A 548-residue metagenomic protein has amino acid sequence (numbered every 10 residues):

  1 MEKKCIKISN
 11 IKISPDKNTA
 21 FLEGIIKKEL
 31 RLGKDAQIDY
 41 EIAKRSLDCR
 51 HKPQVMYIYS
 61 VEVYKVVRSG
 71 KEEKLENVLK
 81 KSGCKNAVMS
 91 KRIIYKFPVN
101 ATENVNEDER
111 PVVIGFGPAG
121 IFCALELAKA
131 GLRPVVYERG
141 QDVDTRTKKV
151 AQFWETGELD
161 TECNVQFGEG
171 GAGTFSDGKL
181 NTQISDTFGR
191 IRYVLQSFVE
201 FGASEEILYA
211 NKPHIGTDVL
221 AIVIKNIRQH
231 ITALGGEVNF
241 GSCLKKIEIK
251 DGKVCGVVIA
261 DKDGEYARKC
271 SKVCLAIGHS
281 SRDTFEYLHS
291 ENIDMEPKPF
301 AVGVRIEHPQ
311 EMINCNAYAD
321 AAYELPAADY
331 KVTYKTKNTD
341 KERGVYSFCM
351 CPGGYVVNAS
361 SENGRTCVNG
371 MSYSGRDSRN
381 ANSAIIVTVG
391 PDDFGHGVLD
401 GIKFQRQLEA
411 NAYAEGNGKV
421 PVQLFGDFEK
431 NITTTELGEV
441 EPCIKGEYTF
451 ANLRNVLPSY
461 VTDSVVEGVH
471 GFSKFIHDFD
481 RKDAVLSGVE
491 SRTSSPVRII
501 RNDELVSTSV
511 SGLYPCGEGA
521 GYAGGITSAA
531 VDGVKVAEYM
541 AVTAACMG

Functional and structural regions predicted by a protein language model:
E2-Y57, E62-G548: Residues forming the flavin
